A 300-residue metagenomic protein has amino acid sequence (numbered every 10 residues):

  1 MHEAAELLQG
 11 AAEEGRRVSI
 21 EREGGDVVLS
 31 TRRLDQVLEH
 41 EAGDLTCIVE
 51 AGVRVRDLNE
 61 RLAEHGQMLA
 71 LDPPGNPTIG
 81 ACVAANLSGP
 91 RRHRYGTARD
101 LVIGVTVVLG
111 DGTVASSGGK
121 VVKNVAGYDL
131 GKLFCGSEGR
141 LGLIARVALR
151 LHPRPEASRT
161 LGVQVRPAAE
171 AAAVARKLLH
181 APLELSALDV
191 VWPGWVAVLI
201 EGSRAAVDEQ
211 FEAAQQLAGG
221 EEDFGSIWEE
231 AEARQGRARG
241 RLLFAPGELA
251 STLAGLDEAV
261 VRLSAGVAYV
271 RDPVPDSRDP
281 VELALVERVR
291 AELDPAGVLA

Functional and structural regions predicted by a protein language model:
M1-E3, G10, E21, R166-E170 (+1 more regions): Feature of Fe-S/electron-transfer and energy-metabolism proteins that preferentially highlights extended coupling
M1-G25, E222, S277-V281: N-terminal accessory segments
M1-R16, T31-P74, L87-K120, P155-V163: N-terminal glycine-rich flavin-associated loop
E3, D57, A169-A173, R204-E212 (+2 more regions): Short, conserved charged micro-motifs
R16-R17, S30-R32, N59, P73 (+2 more regions): Conserved glycine-rich FAD pyrophosphate-binding loop
E21-G24, L71-C82: Short, glycine/charge-rich beta-strand/loop segments that flank catalytic centers and engage negatively charged groups
A84, I103-G236: C-terminal substrate-binding/cap subdomain adjacent to the FAD-binding core in PCMH-type and related FAD-linked
